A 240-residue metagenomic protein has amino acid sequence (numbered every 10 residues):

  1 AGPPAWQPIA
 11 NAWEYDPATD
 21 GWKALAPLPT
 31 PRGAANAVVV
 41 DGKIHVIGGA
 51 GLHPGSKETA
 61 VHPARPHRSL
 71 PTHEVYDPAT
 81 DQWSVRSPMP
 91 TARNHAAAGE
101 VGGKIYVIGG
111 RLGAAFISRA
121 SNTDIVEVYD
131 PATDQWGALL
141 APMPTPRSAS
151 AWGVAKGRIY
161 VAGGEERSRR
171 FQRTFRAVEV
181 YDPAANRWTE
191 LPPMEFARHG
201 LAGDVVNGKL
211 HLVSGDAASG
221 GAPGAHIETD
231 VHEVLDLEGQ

Functional and structural regions predicted by a protein language model:
A1-Q240: Kelch-like beta-propeller repeat domains
